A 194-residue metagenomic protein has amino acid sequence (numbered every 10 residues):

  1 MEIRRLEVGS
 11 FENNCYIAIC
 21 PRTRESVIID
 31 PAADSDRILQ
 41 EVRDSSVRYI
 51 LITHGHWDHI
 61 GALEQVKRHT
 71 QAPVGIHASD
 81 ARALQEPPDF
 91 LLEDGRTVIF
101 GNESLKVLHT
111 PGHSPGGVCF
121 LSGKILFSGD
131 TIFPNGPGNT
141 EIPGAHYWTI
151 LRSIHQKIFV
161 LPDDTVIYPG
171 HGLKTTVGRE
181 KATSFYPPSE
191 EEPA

Functional and structural regions predicted by a protein language model:
M1-S45, C119-S128: Conserved beta-strand hairpin/beta-sheet module of binuclear metal-dependent hydrolase folds, prominently
I3-L6, Y16-I17, T97-L121: Core dinuclear metal-dependent hydrolase active-site scaffold
I3-V8, S26-I29, I50-T53, L108-T110 (+1 more regions): Short, flexible loop segments at the rims of nucleotide/cofactor-binding pockets, characterized by
S10, P31-A32, E86-L92, H109 (+1 more regions): Short gly/ser/thr-rich secondary-structure transition/capping motifs
C15-I17, I38, A62, Q85 (+3 more regions): Short, function-defining helix-loop hinge/capping sites that tune catalysis or transport
T23-S26, A33-S104, A182-E190: Active-site HxH/HxHxD metal-binding segment of metal-dependent hydrolases
I28-I29, R48-G55, V74-H77, H109-G112 (+2 more regions): Active-site neighborhood of phospho(di)ester-bond hydrolases with catalytic His/Asp-centered motifs
H109, S114-A194: Metallo-beta-lactamase
